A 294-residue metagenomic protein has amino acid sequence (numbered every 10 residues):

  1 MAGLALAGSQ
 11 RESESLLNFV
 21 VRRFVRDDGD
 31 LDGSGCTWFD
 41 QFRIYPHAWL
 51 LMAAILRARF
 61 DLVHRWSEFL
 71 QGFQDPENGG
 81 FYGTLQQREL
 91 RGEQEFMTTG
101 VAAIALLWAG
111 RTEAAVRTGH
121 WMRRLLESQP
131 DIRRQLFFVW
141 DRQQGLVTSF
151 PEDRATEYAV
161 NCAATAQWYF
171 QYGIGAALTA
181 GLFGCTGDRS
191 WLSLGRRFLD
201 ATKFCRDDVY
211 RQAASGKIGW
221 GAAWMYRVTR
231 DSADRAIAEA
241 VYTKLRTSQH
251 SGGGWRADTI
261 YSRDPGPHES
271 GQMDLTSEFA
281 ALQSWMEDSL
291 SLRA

Functional and structural regions predicted by a protein language model:
M1-A294: Glycan-recognition and catalytic cores of secretory/periplasmic carbohydrate-active enzymes
